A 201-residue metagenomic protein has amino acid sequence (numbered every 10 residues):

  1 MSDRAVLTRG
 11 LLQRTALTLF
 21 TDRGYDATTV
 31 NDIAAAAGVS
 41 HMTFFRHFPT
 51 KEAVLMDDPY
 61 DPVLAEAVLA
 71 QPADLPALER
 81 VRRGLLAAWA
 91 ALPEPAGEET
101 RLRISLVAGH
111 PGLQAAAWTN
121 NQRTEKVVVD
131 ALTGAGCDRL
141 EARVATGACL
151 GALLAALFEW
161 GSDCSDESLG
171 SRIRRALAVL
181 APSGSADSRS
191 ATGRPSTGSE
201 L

Functional and structural regions predicted by a protein language model:
M1-R23, A27-M42, V63: Basic, helix-initiating cap at the start of DNA-binding domains
L12, T50-L55: Short amphipathic alpha-helical segment with a characteristic S/N-K-E followed by hydrophobic residues
A37, H47-F48: Core residues of bacterial helix-turn-helix
A65-R103: Hydrophobic alpha-helical connector segments
P111-A135, R143-G147: Amphipathic alpha-helical packing segments from all-alpha helical-bundle domains
A135-A178: Hydrophobic/aromatic-rich alpha-helical bundle segments in the mid-to-C-terminal region
D166-L201: C-terminal peripheral helix-coil segments that are non-catalytic and often amphipathic
